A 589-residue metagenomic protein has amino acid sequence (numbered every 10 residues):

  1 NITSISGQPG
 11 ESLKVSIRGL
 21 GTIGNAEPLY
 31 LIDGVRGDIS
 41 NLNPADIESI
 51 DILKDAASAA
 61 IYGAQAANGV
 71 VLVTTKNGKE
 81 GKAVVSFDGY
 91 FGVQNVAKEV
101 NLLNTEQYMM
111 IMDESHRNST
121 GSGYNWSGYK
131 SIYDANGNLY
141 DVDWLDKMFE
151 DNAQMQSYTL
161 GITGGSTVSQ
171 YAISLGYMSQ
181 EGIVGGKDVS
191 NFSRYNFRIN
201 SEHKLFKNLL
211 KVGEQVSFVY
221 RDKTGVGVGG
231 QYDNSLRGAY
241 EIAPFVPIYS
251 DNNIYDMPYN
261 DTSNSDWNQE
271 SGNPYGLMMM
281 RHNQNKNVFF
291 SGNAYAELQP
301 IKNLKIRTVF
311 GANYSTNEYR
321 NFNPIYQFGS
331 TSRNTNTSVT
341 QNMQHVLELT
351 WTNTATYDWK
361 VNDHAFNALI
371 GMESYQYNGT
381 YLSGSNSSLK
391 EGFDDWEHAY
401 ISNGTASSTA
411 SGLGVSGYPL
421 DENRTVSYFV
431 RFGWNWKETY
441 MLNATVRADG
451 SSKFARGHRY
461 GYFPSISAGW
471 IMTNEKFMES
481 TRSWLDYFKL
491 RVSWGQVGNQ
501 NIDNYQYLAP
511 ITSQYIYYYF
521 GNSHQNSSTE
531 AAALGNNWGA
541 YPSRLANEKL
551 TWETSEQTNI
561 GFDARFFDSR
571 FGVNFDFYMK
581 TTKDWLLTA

Functional and structural regions predicted by a protein language model:
N1-I199, K204, L210-V212, S291 (+1 more regions): Short, small/polar-rich motifs associated with maturation and membrane association, primarily at protein termini
I2-S4, A60, T473-T481: Active-site phosphate-binding and catalytic loops of NTP-dependent enzymes
V15, V71, L160, I199 (+9 more regions): Membrane-embedded beta-strands of outer-membrane beta-barrel proteins, especially the hydrophobic/small aromatic
T75-N77, G164-S166, H203-L205, A296-L298 (+7 more regions): Residue-level signature of outer-membrane beta-barrel architecture
E80-D141, I183-S190, R198-S291, V309-V426 (+4 more regions): Surface-exposed loop/interface segments of Gram-negative outer-membrane beta-barrel transport/assembly proteins
G89, M178-S179, L442-S451, W494: Transmembrane beta-strand segments that form the barrel wall of outer-membrane beta-barrel proteins
Y158-G164, V426-W436: Structured alpha-helical segments in the cores of large, soluble enzyme domains
R456-G461: Short glycine/threonine-rich loop-to-helix capping motif typified by GTGT followed within a few residues by an Asp-Pro
